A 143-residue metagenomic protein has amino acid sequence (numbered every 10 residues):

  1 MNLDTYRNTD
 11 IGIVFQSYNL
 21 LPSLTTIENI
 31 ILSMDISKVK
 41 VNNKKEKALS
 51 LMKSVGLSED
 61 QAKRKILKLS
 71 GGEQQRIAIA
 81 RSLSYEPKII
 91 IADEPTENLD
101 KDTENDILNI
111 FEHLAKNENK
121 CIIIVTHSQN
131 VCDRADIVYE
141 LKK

Functional and structural regions predicted by a protein language model:
M1-G12: ABC ATPase NBD coupling module
L24-I31: Short coil-to-helix segment of the ABC ATPase nucleotide-binding domain corresponding to the Q-loop/switch region
N43-D60: Conserved ABC ATPase "signature" region
K65-L69, E73: Conserved ABC ATPase signature
I79: Hydrophobic anchor residue at the start of the ABC signature
E86: Conserved catalytic motifs of ABC-family nucleotide-binding domains
I90-D93: Catalytic Walker B motif of ABC-type/P-loop ATPase nucleotide-binding domains
